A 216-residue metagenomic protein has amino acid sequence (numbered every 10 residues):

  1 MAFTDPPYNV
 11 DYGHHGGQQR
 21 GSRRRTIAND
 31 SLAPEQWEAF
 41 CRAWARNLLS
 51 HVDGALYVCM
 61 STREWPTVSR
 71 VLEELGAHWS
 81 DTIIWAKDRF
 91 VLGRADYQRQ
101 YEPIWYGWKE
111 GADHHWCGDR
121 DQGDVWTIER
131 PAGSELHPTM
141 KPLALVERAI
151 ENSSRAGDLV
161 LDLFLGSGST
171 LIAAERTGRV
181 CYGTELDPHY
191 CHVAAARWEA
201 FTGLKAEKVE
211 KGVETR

Functional and structural regions predicted by a protein language model:
M1-H192: Core catalytic lobe of class I
A195-R216: S-adenosyl-L-methionine
